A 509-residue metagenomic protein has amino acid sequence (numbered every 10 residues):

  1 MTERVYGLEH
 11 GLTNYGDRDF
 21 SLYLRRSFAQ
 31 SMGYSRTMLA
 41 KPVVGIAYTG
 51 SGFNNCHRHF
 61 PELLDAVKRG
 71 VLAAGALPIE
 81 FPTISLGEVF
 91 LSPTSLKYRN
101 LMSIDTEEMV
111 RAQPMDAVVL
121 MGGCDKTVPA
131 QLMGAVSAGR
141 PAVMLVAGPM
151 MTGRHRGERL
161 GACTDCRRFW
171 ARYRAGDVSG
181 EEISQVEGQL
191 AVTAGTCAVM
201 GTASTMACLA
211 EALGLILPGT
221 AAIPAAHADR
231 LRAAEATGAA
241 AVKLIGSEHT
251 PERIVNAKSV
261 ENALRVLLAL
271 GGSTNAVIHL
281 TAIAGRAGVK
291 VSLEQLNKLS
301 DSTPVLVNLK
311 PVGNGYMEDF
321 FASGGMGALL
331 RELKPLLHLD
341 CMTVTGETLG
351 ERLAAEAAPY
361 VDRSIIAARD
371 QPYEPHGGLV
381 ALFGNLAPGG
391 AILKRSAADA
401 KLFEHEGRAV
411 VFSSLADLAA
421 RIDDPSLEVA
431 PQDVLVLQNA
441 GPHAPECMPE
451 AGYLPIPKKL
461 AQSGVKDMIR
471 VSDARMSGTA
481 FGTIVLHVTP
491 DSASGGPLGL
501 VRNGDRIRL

Functional and structural regions predicted by a protein language model:
M1-C56, L63-I84, V89, S95 (+3 more regions): Catalytic or ion-coupling anion/metal-binding cores of large enzyme and transporter domains
Y98: Glycine-rich phosphate- or other oxyanion-binding loops that anchor nucleotides, phosphorylated ligands
L101-Q113: Short, well-structured alpha-helical segments in soluble
V110-Q131, A142-A147: A short, small-residue-rich loop immediately preceding and capping a beta-strand
